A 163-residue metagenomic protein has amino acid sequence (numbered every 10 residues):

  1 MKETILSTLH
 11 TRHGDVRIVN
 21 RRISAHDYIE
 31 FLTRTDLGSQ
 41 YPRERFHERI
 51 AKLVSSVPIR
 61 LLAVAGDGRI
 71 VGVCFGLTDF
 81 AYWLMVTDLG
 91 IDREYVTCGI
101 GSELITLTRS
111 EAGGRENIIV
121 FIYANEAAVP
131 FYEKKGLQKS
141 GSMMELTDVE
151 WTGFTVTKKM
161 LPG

Functional and structural regions predicted by a protein language model:
K2-R45, M143, K158-G163: Short amphipathic alpha-helix that is part of the acyltransferase structural core
N20, T87, Y123-A124: Small/polar loops that bind or transfer phosphate-bearing groups
E44-D67, V71-G90: A conserved beta-strand-loop-helix scaffold within acyl/acetyltransferase catalytic domains
Y95, G99-L107: Conserved acetyl-CoA pyrophosphate-binding loop and the N-cap/start of the following alpha-helix in GNAT-like
S102, G114-V120, N125-W151: Conserved active-site alpha-helix within GNAT-family acetyltransferase domains
